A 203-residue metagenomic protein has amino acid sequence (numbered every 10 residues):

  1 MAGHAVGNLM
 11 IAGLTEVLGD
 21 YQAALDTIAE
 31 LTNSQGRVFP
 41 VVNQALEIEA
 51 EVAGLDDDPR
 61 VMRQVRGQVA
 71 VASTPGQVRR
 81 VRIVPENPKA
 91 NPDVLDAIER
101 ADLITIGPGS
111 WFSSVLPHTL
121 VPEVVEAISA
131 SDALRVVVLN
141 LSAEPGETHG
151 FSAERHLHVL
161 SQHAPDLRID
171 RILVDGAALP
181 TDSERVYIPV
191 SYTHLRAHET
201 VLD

Functional and structural regions predicted by a protein language model:
M1-E16, G109-L116, S142-T148: Glycine-rich phosphate/diphosphate-binding loops and the adjacent beta-loop-alpha structural elements that coordinate
M1-G76: Electropositive, gly/pro-rich neighborhoods at or near active sites that engage anionic ligands
G13-D20, L31-Q35, S131, V159-L167 (+1 more regions): Change "in soluble alpha/beta enzymes" to "in soluble alpha/beta proteins
A72-P75, V84-N91, A97-E99, V115-R168 (+2 more regions): Conserved phosphate- and dinucleotide-binding cores of soluble alpha/beta proteins, encompassing both enzyme active
I172: Extended, charge-enriched "interface" segments that sit outside catalytic cores
H194, E199-D203: Single conserved hydrophobic/aromatic residue that forms the stacking wall/gate of nucleotide- or nucleobase-binding
